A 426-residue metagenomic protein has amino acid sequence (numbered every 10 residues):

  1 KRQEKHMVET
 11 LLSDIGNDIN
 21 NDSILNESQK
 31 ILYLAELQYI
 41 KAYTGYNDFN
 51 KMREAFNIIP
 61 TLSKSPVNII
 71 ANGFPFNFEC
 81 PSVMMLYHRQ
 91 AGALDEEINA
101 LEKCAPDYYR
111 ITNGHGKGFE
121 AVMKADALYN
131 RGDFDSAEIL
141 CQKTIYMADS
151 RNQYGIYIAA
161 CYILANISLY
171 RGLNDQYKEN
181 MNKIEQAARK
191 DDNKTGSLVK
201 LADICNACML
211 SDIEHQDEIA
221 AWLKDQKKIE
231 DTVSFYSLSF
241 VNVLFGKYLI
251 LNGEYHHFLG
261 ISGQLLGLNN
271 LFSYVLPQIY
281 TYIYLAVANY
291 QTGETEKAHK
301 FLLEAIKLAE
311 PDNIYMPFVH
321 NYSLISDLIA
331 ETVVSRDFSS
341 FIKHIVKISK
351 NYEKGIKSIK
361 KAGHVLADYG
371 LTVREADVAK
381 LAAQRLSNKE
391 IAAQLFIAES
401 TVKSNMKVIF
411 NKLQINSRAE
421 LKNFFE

Functional and structural regions predicted by a protein language model:
K1-A159: Internal alpha-solenoid helical repeat scaffolds
Q3, N47-N50, G92, G132 (+5 more regions): Residue-level detector of the short coil/turn that links helix A to helix B within each tetratricopeptide repeat
M7-D18, N50-S65, L94-Y108, D135-Y146 (+5 more regions): Alpha-helical repeat scaffolds
L25-A35, P66-V83, Y108-M123, A148-I163 (+6 more regions): Alpha-solenoid helical repeat architecture
L244-V275, Y282-V373, K389: Linker/hinge segments immediately adjacent to helix-turn-helix/homeobox DNA-binding domains
A376-K380, E420: Pre-recognition alpha-helix immediately N-terminal to the DNA-recognition helix within helix-turn-helix or winged-helix
Q384-E420: Recognition helix of helix-turn-helix DNA-binding domains
